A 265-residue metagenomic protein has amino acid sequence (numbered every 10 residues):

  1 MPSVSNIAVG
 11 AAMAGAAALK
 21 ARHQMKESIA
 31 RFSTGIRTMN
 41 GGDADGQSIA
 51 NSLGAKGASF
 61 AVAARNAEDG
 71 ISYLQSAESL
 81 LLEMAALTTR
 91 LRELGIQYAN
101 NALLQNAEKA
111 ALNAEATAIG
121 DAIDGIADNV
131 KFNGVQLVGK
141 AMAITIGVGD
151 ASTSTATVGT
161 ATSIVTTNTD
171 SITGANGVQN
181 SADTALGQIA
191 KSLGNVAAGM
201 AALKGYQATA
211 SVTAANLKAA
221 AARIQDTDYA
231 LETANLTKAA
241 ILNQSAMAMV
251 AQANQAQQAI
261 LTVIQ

Functional and structural regions predicted by a protein language model:
M1-Q265: Primary detection of the long, small/polar-rich alpha-helical "axial" segments characteristic of bacterial flagellar
